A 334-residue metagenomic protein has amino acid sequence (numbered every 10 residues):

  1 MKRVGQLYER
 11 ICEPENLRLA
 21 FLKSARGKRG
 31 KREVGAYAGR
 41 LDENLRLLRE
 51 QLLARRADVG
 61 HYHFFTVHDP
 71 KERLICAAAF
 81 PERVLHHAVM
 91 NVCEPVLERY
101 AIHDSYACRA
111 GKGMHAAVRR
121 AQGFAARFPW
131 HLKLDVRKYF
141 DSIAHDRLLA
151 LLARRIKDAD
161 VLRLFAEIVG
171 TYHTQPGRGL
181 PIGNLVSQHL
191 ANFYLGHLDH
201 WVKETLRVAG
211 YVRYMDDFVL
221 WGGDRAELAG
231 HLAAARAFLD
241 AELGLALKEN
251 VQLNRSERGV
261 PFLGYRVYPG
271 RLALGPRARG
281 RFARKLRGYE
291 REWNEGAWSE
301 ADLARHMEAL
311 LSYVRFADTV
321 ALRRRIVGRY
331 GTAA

Functional and structural regions predicted by a protein language model:
M1-K157, Y172-H173: Conserved two-metal-ion catalytic palm core of "right-hand" nucleic acid polymerases, unifying RNA-dependent RNA
L19, K23, N91, E167 (+1 more regions): Short, hydrophobic/amphipathic alpha-helical patches that form generic packing surfaces within helical domains
V34, P181, L185, R266: Gly/Ser/Thr-rich beta-alpha loop segments that engage phosphate groups in nucleotides
N44, Q51-R55, V59-G60, H103-D104 (+7 more regions): Conserved polymerase palm-domain catalytic core
A78, H87, T171, A229-G230 (+1 more regions): Right-hand nucleic-acid polymerase module
